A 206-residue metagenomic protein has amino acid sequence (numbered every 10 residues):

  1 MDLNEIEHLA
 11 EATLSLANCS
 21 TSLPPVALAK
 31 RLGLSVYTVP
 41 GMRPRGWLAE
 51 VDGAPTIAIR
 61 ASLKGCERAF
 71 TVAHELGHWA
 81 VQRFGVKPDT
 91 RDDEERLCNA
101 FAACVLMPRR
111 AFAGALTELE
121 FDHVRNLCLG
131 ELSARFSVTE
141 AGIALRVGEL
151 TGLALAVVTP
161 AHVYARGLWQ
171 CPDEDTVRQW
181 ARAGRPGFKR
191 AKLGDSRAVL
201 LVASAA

Functional and structural regions predicted by a protein language model:
M1-A206: Active-site hotspot residues in diverse enzymes, especially metal/ion-binding acidic/histidine motifs
